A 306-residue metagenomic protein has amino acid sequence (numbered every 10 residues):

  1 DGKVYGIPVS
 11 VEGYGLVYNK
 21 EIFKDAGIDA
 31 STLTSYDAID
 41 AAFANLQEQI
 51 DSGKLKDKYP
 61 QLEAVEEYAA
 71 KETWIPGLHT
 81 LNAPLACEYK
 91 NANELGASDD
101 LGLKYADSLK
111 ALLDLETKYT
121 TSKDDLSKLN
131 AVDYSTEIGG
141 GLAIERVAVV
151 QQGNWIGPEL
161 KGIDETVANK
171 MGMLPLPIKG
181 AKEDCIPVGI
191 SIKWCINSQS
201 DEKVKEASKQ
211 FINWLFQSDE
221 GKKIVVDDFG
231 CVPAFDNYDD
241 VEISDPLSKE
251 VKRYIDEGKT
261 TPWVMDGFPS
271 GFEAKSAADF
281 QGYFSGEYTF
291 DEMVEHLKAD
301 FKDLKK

Functional and structural regions predicted by a protein language model:
D1-F23, K56, E63-A64, K182-P187 (+1 more regions): A structural signal for short loop-to-beta-strand junctions that line the ligand-binding cleft of periplasmic/secreted
K3-V9, Y14, D40-S98, V147: Extracytoplasmic/periplasmic solute-binding protein
A26, I163-D228: Extracytoplasmic/periplasmic substrate-recognition and gating elements
T34-D40, K128-A143: Short helix-initiation/N-cap motifs at beta->coil->alpha
F43-A44, L95-A131: Glycine-centered hinge/linker elements that transmit conformational signals in sensory and ligand-binding systems
D57-E66, A70, C87-A111, G162-E165 (+2 more regions): Short, solvent-exposed loop/beta-turn-alpha elements that line the ligand-binding surface or hinge of extracytoplasmic
A148-G153, G172: Paired acidic/hydrophobic, glycine-rich loop segments that form the ligand-binding mouth/hinge of periplasmic-binding
L174-L176, V225-A277, Q281-G282, K306: Long, aromatic- and glycine/proline-rich binding clefts that accommodate carbohydrate-like moieties
